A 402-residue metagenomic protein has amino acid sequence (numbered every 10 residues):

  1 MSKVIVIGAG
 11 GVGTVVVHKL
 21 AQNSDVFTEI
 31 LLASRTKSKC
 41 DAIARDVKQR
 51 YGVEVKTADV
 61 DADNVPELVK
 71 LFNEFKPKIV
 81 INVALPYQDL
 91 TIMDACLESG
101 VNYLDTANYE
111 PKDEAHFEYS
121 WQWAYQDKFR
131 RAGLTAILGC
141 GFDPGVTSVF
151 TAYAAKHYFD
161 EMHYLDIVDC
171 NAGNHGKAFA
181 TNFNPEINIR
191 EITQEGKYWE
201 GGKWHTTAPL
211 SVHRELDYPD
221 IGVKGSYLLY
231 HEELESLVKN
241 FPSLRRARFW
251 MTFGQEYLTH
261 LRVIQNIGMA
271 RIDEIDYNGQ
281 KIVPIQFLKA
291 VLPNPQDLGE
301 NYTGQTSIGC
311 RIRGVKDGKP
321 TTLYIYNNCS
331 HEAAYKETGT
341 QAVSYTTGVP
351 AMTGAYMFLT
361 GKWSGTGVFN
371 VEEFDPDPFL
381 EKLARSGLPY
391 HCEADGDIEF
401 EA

Functional and structural regions predicted by a protein language model:
A9-G10: Glycine-rich Rossmann-fold phosphate-binding loop(s) that bind the pyrophosphate of adenine dinucleotide cofactors
G13-T14: N-terminal Rossmann-fold NAD(P) dinucleotide-binding loop
T36-K39: Helix N-cap at the beta1-alpha1 junction of Rossmann-like dinucleotide-binding domains, i.e., the first residues
Q49-N64: Rossmann-fold cofactor-recognition segment
D61-F75, Q88: Conserved Rossmann-fold cofactor-binding substructure of NAD(P)-dependent oxidoreductases
F72, K78-N82, Y103-L104: N-terminal Rossmann-like NAD(P) cofactor-binding module of classical short-chain dehydrogenase/reductase
A107-L134: Rossmann-fold NAD(P)-binding glycine/threonine-rich loop
K156-A402: C-terminal catalytic/substrate-binding lobe primarily of soluble NAD(P)-dependent oxidoreductases
